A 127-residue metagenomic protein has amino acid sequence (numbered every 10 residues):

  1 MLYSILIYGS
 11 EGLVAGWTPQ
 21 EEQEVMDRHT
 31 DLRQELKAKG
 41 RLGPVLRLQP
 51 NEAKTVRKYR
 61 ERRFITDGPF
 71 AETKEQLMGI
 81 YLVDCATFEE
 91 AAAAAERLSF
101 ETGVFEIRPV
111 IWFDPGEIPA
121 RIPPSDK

Functional and structural regions predicted by a protein language model:
M1-K127: Conserved, structured core segments of small domains
